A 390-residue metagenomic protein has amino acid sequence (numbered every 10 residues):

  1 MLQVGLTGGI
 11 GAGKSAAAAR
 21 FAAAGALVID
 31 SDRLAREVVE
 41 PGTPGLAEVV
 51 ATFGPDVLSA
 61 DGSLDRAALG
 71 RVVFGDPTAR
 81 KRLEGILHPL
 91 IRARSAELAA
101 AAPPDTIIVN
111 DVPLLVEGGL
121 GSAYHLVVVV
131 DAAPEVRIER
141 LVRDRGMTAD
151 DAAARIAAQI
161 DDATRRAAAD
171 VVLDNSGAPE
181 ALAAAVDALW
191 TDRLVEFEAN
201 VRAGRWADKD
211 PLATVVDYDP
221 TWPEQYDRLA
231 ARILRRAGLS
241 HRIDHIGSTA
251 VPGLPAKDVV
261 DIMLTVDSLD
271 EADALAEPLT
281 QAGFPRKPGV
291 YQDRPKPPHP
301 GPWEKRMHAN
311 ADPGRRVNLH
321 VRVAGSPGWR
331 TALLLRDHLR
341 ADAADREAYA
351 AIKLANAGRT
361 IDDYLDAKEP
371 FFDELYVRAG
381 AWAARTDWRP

Functional and structural regions predicted by a protein language model:
M1-V4, A93, A188-D244, G380: Helical scaffold of the NTase/Pol beta-like nucleotidyltransferase catalytic core
S15: Walker A/P-loop
R36-I107: ATP-dependent small-molecule kinase phosphotransfer cores that center on conserved nucleotide phosphate-binding segments
A93-A102, I107-R143: ATP-dependent NMP and nucleoside kinases share a basic, alpha-helical "lid"
R94-S95, A102, S122-A123, R143-L194: Small-molecule kinase domains that catalyze NTP-dependent phosphoryl transfer to phosphate-bearing small molecules
V112-L115, A230-D273: Active-site nucleotide-donor binding segment shared across nucleotidyl transfer reactions
E139, R143-G146, D150-A153, Y218-I233 (+1 more regions): Metal-dependent nucleotidyltransferase catalytic core
V321, G325-P390: Catalytic cores of NTP-dependent nucleotidyl/adenyl transfer enzymes across multiple folds
